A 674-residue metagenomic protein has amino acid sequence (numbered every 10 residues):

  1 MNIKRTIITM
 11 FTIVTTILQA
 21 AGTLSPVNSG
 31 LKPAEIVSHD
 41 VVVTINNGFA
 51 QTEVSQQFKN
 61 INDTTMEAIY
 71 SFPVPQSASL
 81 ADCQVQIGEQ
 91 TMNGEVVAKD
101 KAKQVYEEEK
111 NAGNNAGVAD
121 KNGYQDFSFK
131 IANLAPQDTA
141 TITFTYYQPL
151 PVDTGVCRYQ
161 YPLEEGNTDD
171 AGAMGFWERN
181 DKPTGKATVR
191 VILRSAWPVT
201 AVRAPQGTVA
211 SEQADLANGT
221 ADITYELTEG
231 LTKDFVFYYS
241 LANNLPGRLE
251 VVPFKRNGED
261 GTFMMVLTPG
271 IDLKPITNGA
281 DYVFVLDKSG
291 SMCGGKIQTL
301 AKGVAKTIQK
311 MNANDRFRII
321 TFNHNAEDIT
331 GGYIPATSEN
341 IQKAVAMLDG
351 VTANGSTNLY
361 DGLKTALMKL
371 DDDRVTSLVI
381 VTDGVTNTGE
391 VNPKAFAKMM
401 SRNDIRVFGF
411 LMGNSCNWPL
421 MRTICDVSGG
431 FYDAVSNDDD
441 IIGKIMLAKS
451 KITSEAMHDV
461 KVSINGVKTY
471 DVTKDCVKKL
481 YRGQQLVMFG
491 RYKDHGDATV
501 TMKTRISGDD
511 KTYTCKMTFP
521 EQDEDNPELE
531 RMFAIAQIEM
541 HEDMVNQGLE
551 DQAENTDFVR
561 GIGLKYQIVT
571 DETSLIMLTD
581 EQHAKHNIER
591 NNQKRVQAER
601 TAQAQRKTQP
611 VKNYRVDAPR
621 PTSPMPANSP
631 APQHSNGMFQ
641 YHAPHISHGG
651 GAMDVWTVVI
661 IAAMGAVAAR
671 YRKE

Functional and structural regions predicted by a protein language model:
K4-T6, L18-N47: N-terminal, polar/Ser/Thr-rich
D82-G88, N93-V118, K130-L134, T139-V285 (+2 more regions): An acidic, Ser/Thr-enriched
D170, P269, T277-I334, D361-G362 (+4 more regions): Von Willebrand factor
I320-M347, K364, M368, N387-K394 (+1 more regions): Short beta-strand-loop
N340-V375, L411-N417: Von Willebrand factor
T382-S428, D433, D440-M446, K503-R505 (+1 more regions): VWA/integrin I-like adhesion module and closely mimicked acidic/polar interface patches used
W418, T423-K468, D475, R482: C-terminal helix of von Willebrand factor
D654-K673: A cross-kingdom C-terminal cell-surface attachment/processing module
